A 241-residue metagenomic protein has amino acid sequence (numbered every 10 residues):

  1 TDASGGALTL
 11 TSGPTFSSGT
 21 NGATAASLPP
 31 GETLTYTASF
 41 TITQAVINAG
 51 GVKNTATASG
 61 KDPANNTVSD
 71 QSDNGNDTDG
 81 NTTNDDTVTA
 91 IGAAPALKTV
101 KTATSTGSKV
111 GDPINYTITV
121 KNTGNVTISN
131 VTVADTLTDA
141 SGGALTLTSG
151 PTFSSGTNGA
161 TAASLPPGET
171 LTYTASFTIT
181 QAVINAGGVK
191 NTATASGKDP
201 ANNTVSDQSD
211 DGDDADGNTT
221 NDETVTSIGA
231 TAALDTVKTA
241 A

Functional and structural regions predicted by a protein language model:
T1-A241: Exported/extracytosolic protein signature
